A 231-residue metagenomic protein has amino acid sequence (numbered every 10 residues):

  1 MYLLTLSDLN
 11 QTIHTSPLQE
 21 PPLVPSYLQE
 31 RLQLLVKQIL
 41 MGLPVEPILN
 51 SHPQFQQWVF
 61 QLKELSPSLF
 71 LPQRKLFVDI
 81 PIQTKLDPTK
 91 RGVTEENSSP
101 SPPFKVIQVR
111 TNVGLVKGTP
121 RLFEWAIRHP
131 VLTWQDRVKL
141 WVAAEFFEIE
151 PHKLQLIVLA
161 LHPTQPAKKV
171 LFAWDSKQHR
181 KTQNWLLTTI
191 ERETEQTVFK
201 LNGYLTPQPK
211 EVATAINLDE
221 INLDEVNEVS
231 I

Functional and structural regions predicted by a protein language model:
M1-L40: Charged, glycine-rich intrinsically disordered N-terminal tails and low-complexity linkers that flank
Q19-S26, V45, L49, A126: Generic amphipathic alpha-helical segments used as scaffolds and interaction surfaces in large, multi-domain proteins
P25, Q29-V36, K139, T182-I190: Short amphipathic C-terminal alpha-helix that caps PH/PH-like domains
L28, S51-Q54, V131-Q135: Short amphipathic alpha-helical segments
Q33, K37, K63, D136-A144: Generic solvent-exposed, charged/amphipathic alpha-helical segments that serve as macromolecular interface scaffolds
V36-L122, H152: Catalytic cores of nuclease domains that cleave nucleic-acid phosphodiester backbones
P102-H179: Nucleic-acid nuclease catalytic cores
F146-I231: Metal-dependent nuclease catalytic regions and adjoining charged, substrate-binding loops involved in nucleic-acid end
